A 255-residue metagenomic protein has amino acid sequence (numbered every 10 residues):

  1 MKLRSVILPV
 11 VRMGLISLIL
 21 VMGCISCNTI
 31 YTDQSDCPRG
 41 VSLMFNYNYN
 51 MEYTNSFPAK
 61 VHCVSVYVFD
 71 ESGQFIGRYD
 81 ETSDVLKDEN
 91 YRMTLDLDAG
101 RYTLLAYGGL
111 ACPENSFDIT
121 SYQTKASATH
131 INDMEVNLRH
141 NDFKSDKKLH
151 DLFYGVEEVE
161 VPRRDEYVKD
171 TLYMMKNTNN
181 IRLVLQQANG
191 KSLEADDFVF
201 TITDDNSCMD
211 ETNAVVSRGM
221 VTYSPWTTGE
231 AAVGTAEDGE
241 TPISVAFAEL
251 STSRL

Functional and structural regions predicted by a protein language model:
K2-L15: Bacterial N-terminal signal peptides that target proteins for export
K2-L3, L20-N48: Bacterial Sec-dependent N-terminal signal peptides
S35-T54, K176-N180, T252: Short coil/turn motif common to extracellular beta-sandwich-like domains
M44-N48, Y67, Y107, V184-Q186 (+1 more regions): Residue-level recognition of well-ordered beta-strand positions that form the cores of beta-sheet-rich folds across
Y47-A59, L185-L193: Structural motif
V64-D118, L193-L255: Tryptophan-paired
G77-K176: Short, low-hydrophobicity acidic/polar segments
D142-E237: A sequence/structural signal for flexible, mid-protein segments enriched in small/helix-disrupting residues
